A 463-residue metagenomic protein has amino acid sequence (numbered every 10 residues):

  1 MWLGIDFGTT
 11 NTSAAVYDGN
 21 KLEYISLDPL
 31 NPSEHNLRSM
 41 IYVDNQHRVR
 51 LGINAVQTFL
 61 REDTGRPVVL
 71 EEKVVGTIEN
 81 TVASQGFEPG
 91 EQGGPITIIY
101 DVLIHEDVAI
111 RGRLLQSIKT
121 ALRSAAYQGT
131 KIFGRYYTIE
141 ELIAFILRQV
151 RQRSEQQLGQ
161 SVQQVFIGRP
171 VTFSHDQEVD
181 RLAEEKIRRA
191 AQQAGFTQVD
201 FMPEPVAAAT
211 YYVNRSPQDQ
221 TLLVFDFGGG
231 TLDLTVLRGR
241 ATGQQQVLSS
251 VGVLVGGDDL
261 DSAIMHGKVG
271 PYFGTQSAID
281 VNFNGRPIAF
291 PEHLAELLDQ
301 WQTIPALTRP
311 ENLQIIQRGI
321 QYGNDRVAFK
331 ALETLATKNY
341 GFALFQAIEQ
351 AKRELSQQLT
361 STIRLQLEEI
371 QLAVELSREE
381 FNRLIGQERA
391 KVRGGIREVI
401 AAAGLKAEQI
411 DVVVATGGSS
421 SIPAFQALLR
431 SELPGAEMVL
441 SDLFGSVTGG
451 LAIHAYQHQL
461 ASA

Functional and structural regions predicted by a protein language model:
M1-L22, N31, S84-Q85, P89 (+5 more regions): Nucleotide/phosphate-binding catalytic cleft detector across ATP-hydrolyzing and phosphate-transferring enzymes
M1-Q128, G256, S262-L297: Early-domain small/polar-rich strand-loop-helix modules and first-structured segments of the mature chain
I5-N11, V224-D233, R240, G256-D258 (+2 more regions): A short acidic Gly-Thr/Ser loop motif
L30, E34, R38-V43, R48-P67 (+1 more regions): Phosphate-binding glycine-rich/basic clefts of nucleotide- and phosphate-handling proteins, predominantly
R151-V165, R393-D411: Phosphate/pyrophosphate-binding loops at sites that engage ATP/ADP/AMP, CoA/4′-phosphopantetheine, polyphosphate
R169-P170, V413-S419: Glycine-rich beta-strand-to-loop/alpha-helix junction loops that act as flexible
A194-M202, E408, A427-A452, A461: Conserved phosphate-binding/catalytic loops in two-lobed NTP-binding clefts
T360-R389, G394: A contiguous, well-structured pocket-lining segment that forms one wall/lid of small-molecule binding clefts in soluble
